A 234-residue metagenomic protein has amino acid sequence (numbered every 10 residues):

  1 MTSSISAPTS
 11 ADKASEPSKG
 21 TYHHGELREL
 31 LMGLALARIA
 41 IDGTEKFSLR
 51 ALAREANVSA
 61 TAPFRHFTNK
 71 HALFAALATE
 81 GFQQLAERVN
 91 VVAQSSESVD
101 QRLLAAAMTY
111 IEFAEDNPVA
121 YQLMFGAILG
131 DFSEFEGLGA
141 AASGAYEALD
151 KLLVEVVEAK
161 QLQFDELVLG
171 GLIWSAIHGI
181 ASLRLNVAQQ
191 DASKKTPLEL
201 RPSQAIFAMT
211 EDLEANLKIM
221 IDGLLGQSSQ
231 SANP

Functional and structural regions predicted by a protein language model:
T2-S15, E147-E158, S182-P234: C-terminal peripheral helix-coil segments that are non-catalytic and often amphipathic
K19-T21, E80-L104, E134-Y146, K151 (+1 more regions): Amphipathic alpha-helical linker/stalk segments
L27-L36, L52, L77-L85, V89: Generic hydrophobic, amphipathic alpha-helix propensity
L30, I41-A72, A76: Helix-turn-helix
S48, Q122-F125, F132-S133, N186-S193 (+1 more regions): Short, hydrophobic secondary-structure boundary micro-motifs
A76, N90-A120, S143-G144, L169-I173 (+1 more regions): Hydrophobic alpha-helical connector segments
L104, M108, G139, S143-V154 (+4 more regions): Conserved terminal C-lobe alpha helix of the protein kinase catalytic domain
V119-K151, E155, A159-Q161, L198 (+1 more regions): Short secondary-structure transition hinges
